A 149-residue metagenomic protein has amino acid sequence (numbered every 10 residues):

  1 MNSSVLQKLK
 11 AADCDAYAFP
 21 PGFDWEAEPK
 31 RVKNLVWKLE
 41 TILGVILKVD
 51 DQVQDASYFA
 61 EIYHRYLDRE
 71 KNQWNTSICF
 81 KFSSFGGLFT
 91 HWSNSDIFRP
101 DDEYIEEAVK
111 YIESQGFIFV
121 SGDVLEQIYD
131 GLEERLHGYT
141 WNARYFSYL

Functional and structural regions predicted by a protein language model:
M1-K48, S57-F59: N-terminal domain-onset segments
V5-K8, S77, Y148: Acidic/proline-rich low-complexity IDRs
W25, P29, A60-I62, D96-E107: Intrinsically disordered, low-complexity prosegments and terminal tails associated with secretory/extracytoplasmic
V32-L88: Amphipathic, interaction-prone secondary-structure segments
G86-F98: Short, hydrophobic/proline-enriched secondary-structure or compact coil segments at domain edges
R99-L149: Acidic, proline/glycine-rich low-complexity IDRs
